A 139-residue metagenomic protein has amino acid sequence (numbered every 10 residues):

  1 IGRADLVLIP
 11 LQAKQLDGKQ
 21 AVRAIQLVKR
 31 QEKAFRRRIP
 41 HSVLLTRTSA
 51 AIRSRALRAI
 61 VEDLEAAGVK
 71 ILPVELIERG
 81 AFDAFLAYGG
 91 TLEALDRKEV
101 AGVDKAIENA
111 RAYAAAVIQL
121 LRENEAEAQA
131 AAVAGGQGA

Functional and structural regions predicted by a protein language model:
I1-Q15: Inter-motif core of Ras-like GTPase G domains
I9, V43-L45: Structural beta-sheet core signal
A13-Q15, R47-A51, V100: Short histidine/acidic/glycine/proline-rich micro-motifs that form metal- and phosphate-coordinating active-site loops
G18-R37, T46: Conserved C-terminal guanine-recognition region of P-loop GTPase G domains, centered on the G4
S49-I52, I60-E93: Beta-strand-loop-alpha "switch" segments that mediate conformational coupling across diverse proteins
F85-R111: Inter-lobe coupling/hinge region of RecA-like P-loop helicase motors
N109-A139: Charged phosphate-binding loop/patch that engages nucleotide di/tri-phosphates or the phosphate backbone of nucleic
